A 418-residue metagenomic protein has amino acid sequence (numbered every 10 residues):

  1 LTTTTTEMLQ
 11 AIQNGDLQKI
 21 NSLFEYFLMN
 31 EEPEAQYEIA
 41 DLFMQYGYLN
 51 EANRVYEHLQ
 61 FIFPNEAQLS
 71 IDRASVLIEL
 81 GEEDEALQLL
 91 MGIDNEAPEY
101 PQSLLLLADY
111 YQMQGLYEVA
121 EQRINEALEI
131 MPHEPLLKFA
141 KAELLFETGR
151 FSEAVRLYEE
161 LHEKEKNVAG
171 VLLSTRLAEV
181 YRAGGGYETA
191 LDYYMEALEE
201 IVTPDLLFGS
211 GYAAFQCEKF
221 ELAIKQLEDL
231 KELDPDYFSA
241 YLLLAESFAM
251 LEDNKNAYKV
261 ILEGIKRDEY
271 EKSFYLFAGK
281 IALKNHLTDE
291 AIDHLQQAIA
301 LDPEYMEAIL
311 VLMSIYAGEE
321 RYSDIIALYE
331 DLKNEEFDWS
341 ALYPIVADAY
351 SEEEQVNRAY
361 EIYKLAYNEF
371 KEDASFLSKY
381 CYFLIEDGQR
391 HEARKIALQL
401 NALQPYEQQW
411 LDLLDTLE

Functional and structural regions predicted by a protein language model:
Q13, Q45, E79-L80, M113 (+10 more regions): Register position in tetratricopeptide repeats
D16-L17, L49, E83, Y117 (+8 more regions): TPR-repeat structural position
Y26-F27, H58-L59, G92-I93, E126-A127 (+8 more regions): Canonical positions in the second alpha-helix
M29-N30, I62, N95-E96, I130 (+8 more regions): Structural marker of alpha-solenoid helical repeat scaffolds
E32-E34, A67-Q68, E99-Q102, P135-L136 (+8 more regions): Helix-start (N-cap) detector for alpha-helical repeat units in TPR-like alpha-solenoids, especially tetratricopeptide
E38, D72, L106, A140 (+8 more regions): Canonical tetratricopeptide repeat
